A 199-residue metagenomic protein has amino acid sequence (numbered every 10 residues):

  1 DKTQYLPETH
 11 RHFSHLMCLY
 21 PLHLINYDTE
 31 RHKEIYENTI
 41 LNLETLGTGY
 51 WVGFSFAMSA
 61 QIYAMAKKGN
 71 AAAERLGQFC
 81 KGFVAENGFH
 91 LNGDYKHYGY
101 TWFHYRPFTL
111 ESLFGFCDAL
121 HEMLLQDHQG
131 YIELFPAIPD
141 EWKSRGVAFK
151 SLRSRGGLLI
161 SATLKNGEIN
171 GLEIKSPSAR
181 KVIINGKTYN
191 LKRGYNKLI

Functional and structural regions predicted by a protein language model:
D1-H128, N170: Active-site core of glycosidic bond-cleaving carbohydrate-active enzymes
S14, D127, R153-R155, G167 (+1 more regions): A generic structural signal for short, non-catalytic loop/turn and secondary-structure boundary residues
L19, I132, I160, L172 (+1 more regions): A broad, low-specificity signal marking well-ordered, structured residues that form hydrophobic/aromatic
Y20, F135-I138, S176: Intrinsic-disorder/low-complexity coil detector
P107-I160: Catalytic cores of secreted or luminal carbohydrate-active enzymes
T163: Carbohydrate-interacting/catalytic domains
N166-I199: C-terminal beta-sandwich/jelly-roll accessory domains of carbohydrate-active enzymes
